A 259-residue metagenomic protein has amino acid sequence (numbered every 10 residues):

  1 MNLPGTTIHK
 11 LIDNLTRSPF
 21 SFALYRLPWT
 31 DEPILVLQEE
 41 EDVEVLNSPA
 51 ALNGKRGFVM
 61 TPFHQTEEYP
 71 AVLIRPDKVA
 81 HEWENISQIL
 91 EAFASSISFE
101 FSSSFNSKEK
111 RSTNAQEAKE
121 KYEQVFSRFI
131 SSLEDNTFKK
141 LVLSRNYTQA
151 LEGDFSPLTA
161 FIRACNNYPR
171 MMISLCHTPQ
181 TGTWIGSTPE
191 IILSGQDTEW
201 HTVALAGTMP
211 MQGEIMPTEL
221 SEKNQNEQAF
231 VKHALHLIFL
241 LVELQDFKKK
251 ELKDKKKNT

Functional and structural regions predicted by a protein language model:
M1-V45: Short, Gly/Pro- and small/polar-rich lid/capping loops
I12, P76, F126: Glycine-rich, flexible loop motifs
T16-F22, R26-T30, V36, A150-F230 (+2 more regions): An anion-binding catalytic pocket shared by soluble metabolic enzymes
Q38-A94: Glycine-rich, N-terminal phosphate-binding loop and its surrounding beta-alpha-beta segment
F58-M60, K140-S144, H201: A structural signal for short, well-ordered beta-strand segments and their strand-loop junctions that often border
V59, N136, L193, H233: A residue-level signal for conserved active-site and pocket-lining positions in enzyme catalytic cores
E82-E120, F126-S127, A150, V203 (+1 more regions): Contiguous alpha-helical scaffold segments within structured protein domains that host functional hotspots
F105, E109-G182: Glycine-rich, mobile lid/loop segments that gate access to catalytic sites or pores
